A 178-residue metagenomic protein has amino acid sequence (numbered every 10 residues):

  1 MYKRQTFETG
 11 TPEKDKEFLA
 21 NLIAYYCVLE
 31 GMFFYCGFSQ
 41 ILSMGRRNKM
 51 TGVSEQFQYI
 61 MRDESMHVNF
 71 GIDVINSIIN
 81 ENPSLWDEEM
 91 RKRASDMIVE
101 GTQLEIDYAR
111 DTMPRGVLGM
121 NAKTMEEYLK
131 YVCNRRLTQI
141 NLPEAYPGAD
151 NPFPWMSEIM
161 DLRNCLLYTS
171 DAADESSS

Functional and structural regions predicted by a protein language model:
M1-Q5, Y168-E175: Conserved small/polar residues in nucleotide/adenosyl-binding loops
K3-V28, R47-T51: Acidic/His metal-coordination segments adjacent to aromatic residues that form catalytic metal sites in metalloenzymes
P12-E17, Q40-Y59, V74-E89, G116: Inter-helical turn/loop segments and adjacent helix faces that build the functional surface of alpha-helical bundle
L19-M44, M66-F70: Alpha-helical bundle segments that constitute or directly flank the non-heme di-iron/ferroxidase center
N21-Y26, K49-E64, R93: Alpha-helical scaffold segments that form or flank carboxylate-/histidine-based iron centers
G31-M32, Q58, R62-N69, S95 (+1 more regions): Generic structural signal for well-ordered, non-transmembrane alpha-helical segments in soluble/cytosolic regions
M66-S77, D107-D111, A145: Charged/polar, low-hydrophobicity segments characteristic of intrinsically disordered regions and flexible loops
P83-S170, S178: Extended, helix-rich structural scaffolds rather than catalytic motifs
